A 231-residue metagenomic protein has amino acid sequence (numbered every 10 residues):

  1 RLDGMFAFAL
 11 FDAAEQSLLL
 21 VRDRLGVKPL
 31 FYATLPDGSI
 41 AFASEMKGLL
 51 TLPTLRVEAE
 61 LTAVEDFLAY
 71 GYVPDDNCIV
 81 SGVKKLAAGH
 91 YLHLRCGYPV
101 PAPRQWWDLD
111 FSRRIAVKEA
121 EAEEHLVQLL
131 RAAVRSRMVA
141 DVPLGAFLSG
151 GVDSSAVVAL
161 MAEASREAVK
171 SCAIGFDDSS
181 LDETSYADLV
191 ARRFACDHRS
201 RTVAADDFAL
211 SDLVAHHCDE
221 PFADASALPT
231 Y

Functional and structural regions predicted by a protein language model:
R1-E220: Cysteine-centered catalytic environments shared across enzyme families
A223: Bilobed periplasmic-binding protein-like "clamshell/Venus-flytrap" ligand-binding domains
S226-Y231: Adenylate-forming
